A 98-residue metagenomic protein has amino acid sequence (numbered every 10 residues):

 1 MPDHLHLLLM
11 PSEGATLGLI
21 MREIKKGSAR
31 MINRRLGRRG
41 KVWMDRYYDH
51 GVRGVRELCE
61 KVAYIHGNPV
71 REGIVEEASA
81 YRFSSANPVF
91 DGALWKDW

Functional and structural regions predicted by a protein language model:
M1-W98: Short catalytic/metal-binding and nucleic-acid-binding patches
